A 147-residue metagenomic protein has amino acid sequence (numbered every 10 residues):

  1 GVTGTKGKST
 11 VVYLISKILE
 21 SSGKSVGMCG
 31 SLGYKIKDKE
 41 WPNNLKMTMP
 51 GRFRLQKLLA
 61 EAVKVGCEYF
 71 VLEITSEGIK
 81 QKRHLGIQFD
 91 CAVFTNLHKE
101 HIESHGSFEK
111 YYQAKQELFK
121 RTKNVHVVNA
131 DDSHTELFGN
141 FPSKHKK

Functional and structural regions predicted by a protein language model:
G1-Y34, K39-W41: Walker A (P-loop) phosphate-binding motif
V2, S9, C29, L55 (+4 more regions): Residue-level signal for inorganic ion chemistry
V12-S16, L59, G139: A generic structural signal for short, well-ordered alpha-helical segments in conserved domains
I36-P42, K99-S104: A short acidic, helix-capping loop that chelates divalent metal ions and anchors anionic groups
E40-T75: Conserved nucleotide-sensing/catalytic segment adjacent to the nucleotide-binding pocket in NTP-handling enzymes
V65-E68, F89-K147: Acidic, Mg2+-coordinating active-site environments of NTP-dependent enzymes
T75-G78, D132-S133: Short beta->alpha connector loops
E77-L85: Conserved helix/coil segment N-terminal to the catalytic DExD/H
